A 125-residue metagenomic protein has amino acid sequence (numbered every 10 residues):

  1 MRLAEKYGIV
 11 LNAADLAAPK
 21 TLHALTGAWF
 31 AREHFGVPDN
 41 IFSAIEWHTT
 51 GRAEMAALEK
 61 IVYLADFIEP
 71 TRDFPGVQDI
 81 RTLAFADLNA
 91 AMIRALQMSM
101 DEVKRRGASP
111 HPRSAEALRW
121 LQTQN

Functional and structural regions predicted by a protein language model:
M1-L96: Divalent metal-dependent catalytic cores for phosphoryl transfer on phosphate-bearing substrates
D101-N125: Charged phosphate-binding loop/patch that engages nucleotide di/tri-phosphates or the phosphate backbone of nucleic
